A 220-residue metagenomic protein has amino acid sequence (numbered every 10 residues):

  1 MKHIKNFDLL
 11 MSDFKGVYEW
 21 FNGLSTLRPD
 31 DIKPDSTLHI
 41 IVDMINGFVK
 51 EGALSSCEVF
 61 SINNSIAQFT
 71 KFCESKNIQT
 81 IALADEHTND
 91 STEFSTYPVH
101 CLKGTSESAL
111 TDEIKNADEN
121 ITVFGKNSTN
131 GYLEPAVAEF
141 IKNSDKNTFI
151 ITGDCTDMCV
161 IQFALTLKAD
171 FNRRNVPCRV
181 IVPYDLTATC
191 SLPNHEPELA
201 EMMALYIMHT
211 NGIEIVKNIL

Functional and structural regions predicted by a protein language model:
M1-L38, V99-L220: Active-site-adjacent betaalpha module
D35, H39, G52-D85: A short alpha/beta connector and helix-capping loop motif
D43-M44, D85-E86, D154, L186: Active-site metal-binding loops of divalent metal-dependent hydrolases
M44-G52: Short acidic, Gly/Ser-rich segments with clustered Asp/Glu that frequently serve as metal-coordination loops in enzyme
G47, H87-D90, T156-D157: Solvent-exposed loop/turn segments at secondary-structure junctions within structured extracellular/periplasmic domains
E51-G52, S91-T96, E134-A136: Short, conserved acidic/polar surface loops in the N-terminal third of protein domains
A53-F60, Y97-L102, S128: Short coil/turn segments at secondary-structure boundaries
A82-K103: A basic- and aromatic-enriched beta-loop-alpha substructure that forms the phosphate/nucleotide- and DNA/RNA-contacting
